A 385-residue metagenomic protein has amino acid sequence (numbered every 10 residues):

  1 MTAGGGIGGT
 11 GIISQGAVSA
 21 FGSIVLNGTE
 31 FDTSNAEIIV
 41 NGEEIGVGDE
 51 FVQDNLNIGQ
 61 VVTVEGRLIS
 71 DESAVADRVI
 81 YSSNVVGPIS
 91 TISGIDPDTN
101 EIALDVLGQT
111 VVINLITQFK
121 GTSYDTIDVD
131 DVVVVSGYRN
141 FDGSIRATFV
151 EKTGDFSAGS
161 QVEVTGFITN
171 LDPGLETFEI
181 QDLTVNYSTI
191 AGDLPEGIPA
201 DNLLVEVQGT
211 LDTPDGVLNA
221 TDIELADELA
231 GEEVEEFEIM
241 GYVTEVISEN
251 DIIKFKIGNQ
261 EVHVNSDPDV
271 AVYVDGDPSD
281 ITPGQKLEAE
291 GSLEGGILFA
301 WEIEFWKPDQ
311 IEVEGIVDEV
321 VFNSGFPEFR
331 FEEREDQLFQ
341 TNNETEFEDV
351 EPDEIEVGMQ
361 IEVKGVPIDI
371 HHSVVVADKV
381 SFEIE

Functional and structural regions predicted by a protein language model:
M1-T33, N41-E344, E348-E385: Short, flexible, surface-exposed loop segments at domain boundaries
